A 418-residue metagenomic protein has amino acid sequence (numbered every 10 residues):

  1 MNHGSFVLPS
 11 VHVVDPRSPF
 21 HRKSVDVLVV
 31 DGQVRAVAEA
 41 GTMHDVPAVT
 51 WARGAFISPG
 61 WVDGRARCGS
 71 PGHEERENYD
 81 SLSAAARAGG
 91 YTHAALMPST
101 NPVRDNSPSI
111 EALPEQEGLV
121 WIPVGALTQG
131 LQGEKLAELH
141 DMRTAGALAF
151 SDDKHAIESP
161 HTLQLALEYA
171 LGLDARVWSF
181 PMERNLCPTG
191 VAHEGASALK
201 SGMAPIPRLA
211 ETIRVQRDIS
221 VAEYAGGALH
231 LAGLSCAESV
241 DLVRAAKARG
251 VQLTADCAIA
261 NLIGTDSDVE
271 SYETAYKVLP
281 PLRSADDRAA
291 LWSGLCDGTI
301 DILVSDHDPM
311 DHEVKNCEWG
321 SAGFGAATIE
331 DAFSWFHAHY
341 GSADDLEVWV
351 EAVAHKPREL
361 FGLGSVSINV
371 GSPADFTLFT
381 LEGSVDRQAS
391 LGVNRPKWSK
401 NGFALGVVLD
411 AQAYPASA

Functional and structural regions predicted by a protein language model:
M1-D45: N-terminal metal-binding scaffold of metallo-dependent hydrolase/deaminase domains
V11, G32, G54, R65 (+14 more regions): Divalent metal-coordination and catalytic microenvironments
G41-I57: Active-site metal-binding motif and surrounding structural segment of the metallo-beta-lactamase
R53-Q116: Metal-associated gating/positioning segment near the N- to mid-region
P114-G130: A glycine-rich helix N-cap at a beta->alpha junction
A137-L303: Histidine/acidic residue-rich metal-binding segments in metalloenzymes
K200-G226, I302-L303, D308-F379: His/Asp/Glu-enriched, well-ordered alpha-helical/loop segment that forms or immediately abuts the divalent-metal
S321, P373-A418: C-terminal cap of metal-dependent C-N hydrolases
